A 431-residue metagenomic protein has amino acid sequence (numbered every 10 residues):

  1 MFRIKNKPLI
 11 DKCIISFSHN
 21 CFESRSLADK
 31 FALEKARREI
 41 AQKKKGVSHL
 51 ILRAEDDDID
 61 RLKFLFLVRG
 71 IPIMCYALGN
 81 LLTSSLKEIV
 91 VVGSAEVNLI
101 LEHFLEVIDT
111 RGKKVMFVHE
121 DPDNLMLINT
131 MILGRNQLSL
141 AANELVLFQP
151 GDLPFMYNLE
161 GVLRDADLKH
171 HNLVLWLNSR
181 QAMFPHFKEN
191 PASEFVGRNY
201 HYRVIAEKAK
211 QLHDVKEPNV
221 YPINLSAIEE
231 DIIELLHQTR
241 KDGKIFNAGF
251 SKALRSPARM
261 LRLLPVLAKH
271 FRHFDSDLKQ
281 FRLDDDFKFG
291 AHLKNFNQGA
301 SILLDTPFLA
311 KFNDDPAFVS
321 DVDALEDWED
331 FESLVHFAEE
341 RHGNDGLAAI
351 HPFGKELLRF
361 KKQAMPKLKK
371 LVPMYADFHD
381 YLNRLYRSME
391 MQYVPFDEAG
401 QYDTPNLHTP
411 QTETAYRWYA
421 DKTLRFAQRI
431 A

Functional and structural regions predicted by a protein language model:
M1-I10, I14-F17, D284-A431: Left-handed beta-helix
M1-L27, N172-L177, D214-A227: Hydrophobic, aliphatic-enriched repeat segments that assemble into extended interaction scaffolds in large eukaryotic
F2-F22, I51-R53, D57-I59, I71-L145 (+2 more regions): Conserved N-terminal catalytic core of the sugar/cofactor nucleotidyltransferase
F31-I73: Short catalytic helix/loop segments, enriched in acidic residues and glycine and frequently bearing histidine
V68-E102, G112, P222-I228, D284-S333: Extended amphipathic secondary-structure runs
P122-I128, Q181-P185, A317-V319, A399-Y402: A short acidic, often aromatic-flanked loop/helix-cap motif at beta-alpha or helix-coil junctions that lines enzyme
Q149-G151: Active-site acidic Asp-centered loop
F155-I302, N313-P316: Conserved core of the sugar-phosphate nucleotidyltransferase
